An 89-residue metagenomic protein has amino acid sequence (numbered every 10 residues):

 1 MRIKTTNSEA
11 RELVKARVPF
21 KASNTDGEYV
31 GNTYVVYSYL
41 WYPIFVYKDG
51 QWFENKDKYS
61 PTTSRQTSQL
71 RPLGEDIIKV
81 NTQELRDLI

Functional and structural regions predicted by a protein language model:
M1-I89: Terminal leader/tail segments of proteins
